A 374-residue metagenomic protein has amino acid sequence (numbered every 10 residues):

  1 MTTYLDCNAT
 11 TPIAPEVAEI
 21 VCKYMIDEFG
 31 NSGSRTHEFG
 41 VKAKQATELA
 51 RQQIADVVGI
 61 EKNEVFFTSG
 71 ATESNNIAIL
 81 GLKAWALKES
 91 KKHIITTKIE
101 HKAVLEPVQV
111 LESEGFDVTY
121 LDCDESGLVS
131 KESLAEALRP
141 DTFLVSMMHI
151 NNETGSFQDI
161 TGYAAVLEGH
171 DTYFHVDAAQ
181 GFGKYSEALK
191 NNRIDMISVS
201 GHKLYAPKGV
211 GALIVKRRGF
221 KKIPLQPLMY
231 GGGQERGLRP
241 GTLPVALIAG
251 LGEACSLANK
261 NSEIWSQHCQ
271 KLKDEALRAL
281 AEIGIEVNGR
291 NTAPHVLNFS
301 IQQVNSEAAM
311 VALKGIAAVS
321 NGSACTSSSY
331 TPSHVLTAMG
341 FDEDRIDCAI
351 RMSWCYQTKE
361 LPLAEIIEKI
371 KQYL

Functional and structural regions predicted by a protein language model:
M1-L374: Pyridoxal 5′-phosphate
